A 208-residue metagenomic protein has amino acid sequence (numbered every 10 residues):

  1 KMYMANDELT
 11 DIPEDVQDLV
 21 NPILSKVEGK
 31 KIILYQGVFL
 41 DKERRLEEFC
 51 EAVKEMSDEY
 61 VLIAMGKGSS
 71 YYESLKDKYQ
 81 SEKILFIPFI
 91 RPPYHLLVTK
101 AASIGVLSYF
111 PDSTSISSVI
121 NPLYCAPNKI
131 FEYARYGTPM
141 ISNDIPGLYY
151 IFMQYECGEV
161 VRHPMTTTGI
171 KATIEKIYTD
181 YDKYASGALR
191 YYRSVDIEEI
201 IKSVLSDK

Functional and structural regions predicted by a protein language model:
K1-D18: Donor nucleotide-sugar binding/catalytic pocket of nucleotide-sugar-dependent glycosyltransferases
A5-N6, L24-R44, C50-V53, I63-A64: Conserved donor-binding/catalytic core segment of Leloir-type glycosyltransferases
P13, Q17, E43, F89-P93 (+3 more regions): Structural motif corresponding to alpha-helix initiation and N-cap regions
Q17, P164-I170, Y178-D207: A charged, aromatic-enriched C-terminal amphipathic alpha-helix characteristic of glycosyltransferases across folds
V20, L75, F86, P92-L96 (+3 more regions): Acidic, amphipathic alpha-helical patches
K30, G66, Y72-I104, T114: Nucleotide-activated donor-binding/catalytic signature segment of Leloir-type glycosyltransferases, i.e., the conserved
L40-R44, P93-V98, G105-F131, R135 (+1 more regions): Nucleotide-sugar-dependent
N128, Y149-T173: Change "using UDP/GDP/dTDP sugars" to "using nucleotide sugars
